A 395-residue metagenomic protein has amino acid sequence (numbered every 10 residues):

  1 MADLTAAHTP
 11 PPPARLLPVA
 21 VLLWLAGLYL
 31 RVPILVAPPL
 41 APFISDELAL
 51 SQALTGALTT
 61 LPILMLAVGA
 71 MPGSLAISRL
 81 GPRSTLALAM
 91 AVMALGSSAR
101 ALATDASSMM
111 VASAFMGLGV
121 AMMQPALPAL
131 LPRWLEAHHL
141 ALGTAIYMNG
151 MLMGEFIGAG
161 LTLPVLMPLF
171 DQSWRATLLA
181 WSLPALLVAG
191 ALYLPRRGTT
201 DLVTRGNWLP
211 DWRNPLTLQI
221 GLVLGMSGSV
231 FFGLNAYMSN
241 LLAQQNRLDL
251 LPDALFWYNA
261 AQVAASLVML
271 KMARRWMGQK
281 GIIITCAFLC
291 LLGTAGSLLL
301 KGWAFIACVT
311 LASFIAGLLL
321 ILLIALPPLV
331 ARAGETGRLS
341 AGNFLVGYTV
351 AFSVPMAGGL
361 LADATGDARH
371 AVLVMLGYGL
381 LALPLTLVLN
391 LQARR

Functional and structural regions predicted by a protein language model:
P38, L216-V263: Extracytoplasmic gate region of multi-pass secondary transporters
A49, G81, L102-S107, L299-K301: Helix-breaking motifs and short loop linkers at transmembrane-helix boundaries and internal kinks in secondary membrane
V68-T104: Conserved MFS/SLC helix-loop-helix module at the cytosolic interface between two early adjacent transmembrane helices
R79-A89, R274-A287: Cytoplasmic membrane-interface "Motif A"-like loop-to-helix N-cap segments of 12-TM Major Facilitator Superfamily
A112-N149: Cytoplasmic helix-loop-helix junction between adjacent transmembrane helices in 12-TM secondary transporters
L142, I146-L194: Helix-loop-helix hairpin linking two adjacent transmembrane segments in secondary transporters
Q279-L323: C-terminal transmembrane helical hairpin of 12-TM major facilitator-type secondary transporters
V330-D367, M375: A late C-terminal transmembrane helix in Major Facilitator Superfamily
